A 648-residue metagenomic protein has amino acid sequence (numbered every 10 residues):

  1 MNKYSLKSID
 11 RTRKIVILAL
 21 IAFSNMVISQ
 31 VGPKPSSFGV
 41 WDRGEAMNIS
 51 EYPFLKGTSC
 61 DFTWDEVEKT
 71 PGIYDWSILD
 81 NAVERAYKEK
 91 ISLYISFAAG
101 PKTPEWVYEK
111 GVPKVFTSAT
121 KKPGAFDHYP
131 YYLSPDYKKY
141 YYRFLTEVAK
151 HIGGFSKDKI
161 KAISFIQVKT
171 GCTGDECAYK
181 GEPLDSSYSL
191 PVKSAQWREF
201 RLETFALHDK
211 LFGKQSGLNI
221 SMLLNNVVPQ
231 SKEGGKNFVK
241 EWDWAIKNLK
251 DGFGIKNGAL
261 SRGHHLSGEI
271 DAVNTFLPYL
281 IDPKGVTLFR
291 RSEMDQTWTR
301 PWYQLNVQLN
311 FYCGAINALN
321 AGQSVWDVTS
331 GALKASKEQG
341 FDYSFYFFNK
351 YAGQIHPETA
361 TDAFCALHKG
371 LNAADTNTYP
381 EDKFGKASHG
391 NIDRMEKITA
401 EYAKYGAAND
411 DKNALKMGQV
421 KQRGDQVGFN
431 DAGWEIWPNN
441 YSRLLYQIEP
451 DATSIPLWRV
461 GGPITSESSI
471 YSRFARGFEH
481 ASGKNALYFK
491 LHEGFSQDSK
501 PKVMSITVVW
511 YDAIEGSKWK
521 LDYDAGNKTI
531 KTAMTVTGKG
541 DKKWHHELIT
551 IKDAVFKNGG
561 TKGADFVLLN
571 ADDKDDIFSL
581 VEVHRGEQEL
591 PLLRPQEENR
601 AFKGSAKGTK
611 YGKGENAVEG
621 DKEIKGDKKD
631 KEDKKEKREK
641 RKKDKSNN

Functional and structural regions predicted by a protein language model:
Q30-Y132, D295-T299, Q323-L333, F345 (+4 more regions): N-terminal substrate-binding region of glycoside hydrolase catalytic domains
Y87, A125-I166, F200, T204-L207: An active-site-proximal structural segment forming one wall of the substrate-binding cleft that immediately precedes
A98, D251-N430: Substrate-binding cleft of secreted/luminal carbohydrate-active enzymes
Q167, G174-A178, S189, K193 (+1 more regions): Substrate-binding cleft/loops of secretory-pathway carbohydrate-active enzymes
G385-G494, E582-H584, L590-G604, G608: Glycan-recognition and processing domains
G516-K528: Short, surface-exposed beta-strand/strand-loop-strand elements in extracellular ectodomains
K528-G560: Extracellular carbohydrate recognition and processing domains and analogous Trp-centered ligand-binding platforms
F566-K574: Short beta-strand-plus-loop segments that form exposed binding edges in beta-rich domains
